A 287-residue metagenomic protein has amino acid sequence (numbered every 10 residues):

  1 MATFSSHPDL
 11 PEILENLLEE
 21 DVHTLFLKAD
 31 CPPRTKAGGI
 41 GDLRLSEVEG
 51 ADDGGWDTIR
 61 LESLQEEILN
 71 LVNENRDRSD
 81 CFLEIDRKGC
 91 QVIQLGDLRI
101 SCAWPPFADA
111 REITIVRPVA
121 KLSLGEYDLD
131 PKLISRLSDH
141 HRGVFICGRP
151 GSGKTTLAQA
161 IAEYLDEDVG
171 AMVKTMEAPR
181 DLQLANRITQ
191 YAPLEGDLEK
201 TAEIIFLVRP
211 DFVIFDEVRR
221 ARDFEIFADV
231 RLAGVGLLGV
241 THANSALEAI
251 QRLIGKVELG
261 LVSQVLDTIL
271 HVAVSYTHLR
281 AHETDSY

Functional and structural regions predicted by a protein language model:
M1-D77, F82: N-terminal accessory targeting/assembly segments
L45-E49, G55-T58, E62-G143: P-loop NTP-binding catalytic core
G125-P179: P-loop NTPase nucleotide-binding module
L137-S138, L165-D168, I204-V208, D229-A233 (+1 more regions): Conserved catalytic network of the ASCE P-loop NTPase/AAA+ motor domain
Y164-L207: P-loop NTPase switch/communication element
M172, P210-F212, V235-L238: Loop/turn-to-beta-strand initiation segments
D216-T268: Conserved P-loop NTPase nucleotide-binding/switch module
T277-T284: Conserved small/polar residues in nucleotide/adenosyl-binding loops
